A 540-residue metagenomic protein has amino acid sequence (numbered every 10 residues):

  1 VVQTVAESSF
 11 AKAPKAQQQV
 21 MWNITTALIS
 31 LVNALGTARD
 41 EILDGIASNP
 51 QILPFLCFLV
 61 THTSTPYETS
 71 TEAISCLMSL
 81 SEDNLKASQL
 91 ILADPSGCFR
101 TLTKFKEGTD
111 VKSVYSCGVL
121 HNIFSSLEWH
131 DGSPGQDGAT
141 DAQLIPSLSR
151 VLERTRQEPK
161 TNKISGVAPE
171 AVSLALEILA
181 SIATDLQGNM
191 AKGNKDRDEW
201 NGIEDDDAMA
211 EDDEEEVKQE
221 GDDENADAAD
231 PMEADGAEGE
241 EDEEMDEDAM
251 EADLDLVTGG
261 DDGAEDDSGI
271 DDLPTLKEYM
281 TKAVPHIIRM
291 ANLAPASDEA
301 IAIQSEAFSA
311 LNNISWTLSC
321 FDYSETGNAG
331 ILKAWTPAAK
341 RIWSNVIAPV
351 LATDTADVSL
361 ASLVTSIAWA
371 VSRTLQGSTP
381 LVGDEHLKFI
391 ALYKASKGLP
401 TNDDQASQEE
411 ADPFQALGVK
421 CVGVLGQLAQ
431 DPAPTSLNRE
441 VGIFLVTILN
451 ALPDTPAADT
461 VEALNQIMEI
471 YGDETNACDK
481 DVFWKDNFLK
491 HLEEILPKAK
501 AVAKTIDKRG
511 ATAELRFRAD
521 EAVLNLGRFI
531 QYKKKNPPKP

Functional and structural regions predicted by a protein language model:
V2-A6, S48, I52-T61, C76-S79 (+2 more regions): Long alpha-helical repeat scaffolds
V2-W200: Fungal eukaryote-biased detector of long internal structured cores
E7-K12, E153-A296, A300-A302: Acidic, serine/threonine- and proline-enriched intrinsically disordered linkers and terminal tails in large eukaryotic
K15, Q19, E107, A139 (+7 more regions): Short, solvent-exposed segments of well-ordered alpha helices
W22-G36, T69-L77, S116-W129, L176-K195 (+5 more regions): HEAT-repeat alpha-solenoid elements in large eukaryotic scaffold proteins
I145, T281-P285, P380-L381: Amphipathic alpha-helical scaffolding segments comprising HEAT/armadillo-like alpha-solenoid repeats
